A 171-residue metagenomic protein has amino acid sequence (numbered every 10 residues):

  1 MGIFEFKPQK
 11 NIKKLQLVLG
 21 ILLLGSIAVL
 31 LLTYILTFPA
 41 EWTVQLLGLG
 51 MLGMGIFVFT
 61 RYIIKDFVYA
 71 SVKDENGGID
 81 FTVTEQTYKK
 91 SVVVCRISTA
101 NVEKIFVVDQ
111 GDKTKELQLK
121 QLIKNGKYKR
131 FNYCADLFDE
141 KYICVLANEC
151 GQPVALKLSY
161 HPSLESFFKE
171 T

Functional and structural regions predicted by a protein language model:
M1-I27: N-terminal membrane-targeting/pre-transmembrane regions
Q9, D74, Q86, V102-I105 (+2 more regions): Generic structural motif
I21-L32, M51-I56: Hydrophobic core of alpha-helical transmembrane segments in multi-pass integral membrane proteins
L31-L52: Hydrophobic alpha-helical transmembrane segments
Q45-G53, K113-K124: Short, basic/low-complexity N-terminal boundary segments at the transition from targeting/disordered tails
I56-R96: Conserved beta-hairpin
I79-L122: Acidic, Ser/Thr-rich low-complexity segments on the non-lumenal side of membrane proteins
Q118-T171: A membrane-cytosol interface segment of integral membrane proteins
